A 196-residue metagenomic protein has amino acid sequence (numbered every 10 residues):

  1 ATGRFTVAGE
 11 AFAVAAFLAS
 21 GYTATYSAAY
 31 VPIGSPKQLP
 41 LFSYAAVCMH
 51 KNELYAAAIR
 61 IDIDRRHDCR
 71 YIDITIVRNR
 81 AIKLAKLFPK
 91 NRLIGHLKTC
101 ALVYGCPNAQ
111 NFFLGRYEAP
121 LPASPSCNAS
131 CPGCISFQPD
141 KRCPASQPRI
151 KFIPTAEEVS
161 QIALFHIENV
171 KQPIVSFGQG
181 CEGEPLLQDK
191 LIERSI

Functional and structural regions predicted by a protein language model:
A1-G34: Short Lys/Arg-enriched alpha/beta "domain-start" segment
I33-S35, A109-Q110: Catalytic micro-motifs at enzyme active sites that drive phosphoryl/nucleotidyl and oxygen chemistry
Q38-P40: Long, charged interaction segments in nuclear RNA/chromatin-associated proteins
F42-L121, Q138-S146, E158: N-terminal [4Fe-4S]-dependent radical SAM core
A57, C131, L187: Short acidic, gly/pro-rich beta-turn/loop elements at beta-sheet edges and active-site/ligand-binding grooves
P107-F112, A119-P122, I135-I196: Conserved Radical SAM active-site core
C127-I135: The canonical Cys-X-X-Cys-His
